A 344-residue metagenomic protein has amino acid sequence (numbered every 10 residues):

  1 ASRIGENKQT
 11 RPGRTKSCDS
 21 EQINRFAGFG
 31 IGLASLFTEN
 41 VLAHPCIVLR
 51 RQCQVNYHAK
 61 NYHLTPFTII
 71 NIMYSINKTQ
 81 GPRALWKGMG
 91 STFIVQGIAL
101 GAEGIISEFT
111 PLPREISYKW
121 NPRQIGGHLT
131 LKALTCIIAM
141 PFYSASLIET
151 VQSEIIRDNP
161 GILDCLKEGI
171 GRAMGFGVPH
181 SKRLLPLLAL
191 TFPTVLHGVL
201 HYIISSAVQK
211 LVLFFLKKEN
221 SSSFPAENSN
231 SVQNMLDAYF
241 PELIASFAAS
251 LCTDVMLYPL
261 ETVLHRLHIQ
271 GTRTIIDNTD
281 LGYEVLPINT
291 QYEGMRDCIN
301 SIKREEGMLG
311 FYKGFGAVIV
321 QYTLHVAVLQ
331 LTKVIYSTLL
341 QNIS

Functional and structural regions predicted by a protein language model:
A1-S75, T79, R83, K87-G88 (+8 more regions): Flexible, low-complexity extra-membrane segments
S35-Y57, L129-I155, F247-I276: Hydrophobic alpha-helical membrane-embedded segments
L85, R183-L187, T191, M308-G316: Interfacial aromatic "cap" segments that immediately flank transmembrane helices in multipass membrane proteins
M89-T92, L190, T194, G282-E284 (+1 more regions): Short interface patches used for recognition in eukaryotic signaling and trafficking proteins
I94, H265, T272-T274, L309 (+1 more regions): Eukaryotic short linear interaction motifs
V95-A99, H201, M256: Short helix-coil transition sites and intra-membrane helix breaks within transmembrane domains of multi-pass
I116, R123-A226: Eukaryotic endomembrane system proteins
M174-G175, P179, R183, L187-F192 (+3 more regions): Membrane-interfacial loop- and helix-cap regions that link adjacent transmembrane helices in polytopic membrane proteins
